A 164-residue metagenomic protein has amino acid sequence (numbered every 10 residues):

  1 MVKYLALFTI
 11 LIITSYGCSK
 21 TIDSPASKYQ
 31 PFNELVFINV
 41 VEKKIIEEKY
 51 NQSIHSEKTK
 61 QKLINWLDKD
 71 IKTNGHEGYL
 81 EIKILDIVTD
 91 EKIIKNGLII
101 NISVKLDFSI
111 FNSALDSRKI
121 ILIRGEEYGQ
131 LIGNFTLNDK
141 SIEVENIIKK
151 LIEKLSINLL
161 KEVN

Functional and structural regions predicted by a protein language model:
M1-Y16: Sec-dependent bacterial lipoprotein signal peptides
T14-L35: Bacterial Sec signal peptide processing site at the extreme N-terminus
F32, S103-D107, N158: One-face residue pattern on beta-strands with alternating periodicity enriched for small/polar residues
N33-V88: N-terminal segment of the mature soluble domain
G75-L122, E126-I142: Surface-exposed short loop/turn segments
F135-N164: C-terminal/domain-edge helix-coil "capping" segments
